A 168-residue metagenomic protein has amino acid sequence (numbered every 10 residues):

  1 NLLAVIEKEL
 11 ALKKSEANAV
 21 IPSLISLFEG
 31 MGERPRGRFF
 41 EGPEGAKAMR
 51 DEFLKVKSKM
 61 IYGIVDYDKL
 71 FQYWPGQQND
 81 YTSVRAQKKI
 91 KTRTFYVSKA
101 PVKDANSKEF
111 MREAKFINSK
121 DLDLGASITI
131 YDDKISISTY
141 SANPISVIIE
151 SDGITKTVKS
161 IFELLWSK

Functional and structural regions predicted by a protein language model:
L2-R36: Short, charged amphipathic alpha-helical surface segments
A4, A11, F40, Q72 (+1 more regions): Charge-dense, low-complexity intrinsically disordered segments
A4, A11-L12, A48-D51, I145-S146 (+1 more regions): A compositional/biophysical signature of low hydrophobicity enriched in polar/charged and small residues
A11, P75, N79, D152-T155: Short, conserved loop/turn and helix-capping segments at secondary-structure boundaries that abut family-defining
V20-S23, E52-L54, I130: Short hydrophobic/aromatic-rich motifs at helix boundaries and adjacent loops
S26-L124: Mid-protein regulatory/catalytic core that forms ligand/cofactor-binding pockets and protein-protein interaction
K115, K120-K168: Amphipathic alpha-helical interface segments
